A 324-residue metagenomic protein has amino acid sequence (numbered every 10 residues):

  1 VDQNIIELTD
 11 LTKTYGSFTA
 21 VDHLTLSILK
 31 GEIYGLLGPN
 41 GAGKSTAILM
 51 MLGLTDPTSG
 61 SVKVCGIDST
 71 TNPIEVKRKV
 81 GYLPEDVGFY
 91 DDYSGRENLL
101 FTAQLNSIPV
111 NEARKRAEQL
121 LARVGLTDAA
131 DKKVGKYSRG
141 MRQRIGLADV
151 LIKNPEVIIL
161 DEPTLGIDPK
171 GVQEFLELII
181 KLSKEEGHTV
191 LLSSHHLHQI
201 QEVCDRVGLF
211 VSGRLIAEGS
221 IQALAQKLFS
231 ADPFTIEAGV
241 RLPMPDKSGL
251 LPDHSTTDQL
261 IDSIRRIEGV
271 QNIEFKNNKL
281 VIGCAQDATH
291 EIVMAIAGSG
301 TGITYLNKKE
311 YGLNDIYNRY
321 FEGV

Functional and structural regions predicted by a protein language model:
G60-T71, E75-V76: Conserved ABC transporter NBD signature motif
L100, Q104, N111-A129: Conserved ABC ATPase "signature" region
N154: Conserved catalytic motifs of ABC-family nucleotide-binding domains
I158-E162: Catalytic Walker B motif of ABC-type/P-loop ATPase nucleotide-binding domains
E177-G283: ABC transporter nucleotide-binding domain
